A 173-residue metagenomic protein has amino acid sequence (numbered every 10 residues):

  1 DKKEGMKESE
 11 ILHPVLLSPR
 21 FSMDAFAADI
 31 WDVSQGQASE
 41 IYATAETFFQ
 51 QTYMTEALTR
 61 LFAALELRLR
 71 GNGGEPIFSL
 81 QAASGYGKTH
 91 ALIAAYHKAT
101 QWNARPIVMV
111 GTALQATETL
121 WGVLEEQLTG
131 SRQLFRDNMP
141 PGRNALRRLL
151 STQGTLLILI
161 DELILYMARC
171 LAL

Functional and structural regions predicted by a protein language model:
K2-A83: Walker A/P-loop-proximal flanking segment of P-loop NTPase domains
G71-N72, W102, R148-Q153: Conserved catalytic network of the ASCE P-loop NTPase/AAA+ motor domain
E75-S79, P106, T155-L157: Residue-level preference for the first positions of well-ordered beta-strands
S79-I93: Glycine-rich P-loop/Walker A and Walker A-like loops and their local beta1-loop-alpha1 context in P-loop NTPases
T89-R105: P-loop NTPase Walker A phosphate-binding motif
N103-M109, L114-Q133: Conserved NTP-binding/hydrolysis module of P-loop NTPases
G130-I164, R169-L171: Mid-core helix/loop region of P-loop NTP-binding domains shared across ATPases and GTPases
